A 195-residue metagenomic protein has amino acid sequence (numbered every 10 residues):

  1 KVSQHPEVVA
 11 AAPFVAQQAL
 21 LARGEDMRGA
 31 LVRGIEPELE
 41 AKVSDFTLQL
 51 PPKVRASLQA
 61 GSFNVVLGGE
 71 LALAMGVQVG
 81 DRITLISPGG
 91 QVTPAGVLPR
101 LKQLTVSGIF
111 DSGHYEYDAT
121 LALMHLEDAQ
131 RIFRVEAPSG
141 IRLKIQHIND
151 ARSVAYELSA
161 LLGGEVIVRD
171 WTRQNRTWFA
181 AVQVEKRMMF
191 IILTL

Functional and structural regions predicted by a protein language model:
V2-E136: A structural signal for hydrophobic secondary-structure junctions, strongest on transmembrane helix-loop-helix units
G89-G90, V97-M189: Mechanotransmission and gating elements of multispan inner-membrane complexes involved in transport and envelope
I191-T194: Hydrophobic residues within alpha-helical transmembrane segments of multi-pass solute transporters/permease subunits
